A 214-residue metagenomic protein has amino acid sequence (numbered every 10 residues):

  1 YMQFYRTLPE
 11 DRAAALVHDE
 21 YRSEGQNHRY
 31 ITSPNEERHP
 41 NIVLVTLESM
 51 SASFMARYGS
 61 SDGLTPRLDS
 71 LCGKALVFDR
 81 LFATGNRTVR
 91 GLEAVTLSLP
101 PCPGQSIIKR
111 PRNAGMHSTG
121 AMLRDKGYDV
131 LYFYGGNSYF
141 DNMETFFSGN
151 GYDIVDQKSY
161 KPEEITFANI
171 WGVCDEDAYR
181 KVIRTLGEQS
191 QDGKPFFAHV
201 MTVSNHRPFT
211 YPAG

Functional and structural regions predicted by a protein language model:
Y1-G214: Soluble catalytic regions of membrane-associated enzymes that act on cell-envelope and secretory-pathway components
